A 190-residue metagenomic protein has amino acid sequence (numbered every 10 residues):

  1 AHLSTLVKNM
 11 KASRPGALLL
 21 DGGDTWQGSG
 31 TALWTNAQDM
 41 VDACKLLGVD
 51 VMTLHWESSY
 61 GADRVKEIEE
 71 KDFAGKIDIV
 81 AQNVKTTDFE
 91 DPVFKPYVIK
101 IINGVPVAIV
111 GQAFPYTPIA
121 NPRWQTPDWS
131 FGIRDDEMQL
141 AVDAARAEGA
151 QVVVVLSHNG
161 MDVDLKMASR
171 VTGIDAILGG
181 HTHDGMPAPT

Functional and structural regions predicted by a protein language model:
A1-T190: Acidic, metal/ion-coordinating pockets
